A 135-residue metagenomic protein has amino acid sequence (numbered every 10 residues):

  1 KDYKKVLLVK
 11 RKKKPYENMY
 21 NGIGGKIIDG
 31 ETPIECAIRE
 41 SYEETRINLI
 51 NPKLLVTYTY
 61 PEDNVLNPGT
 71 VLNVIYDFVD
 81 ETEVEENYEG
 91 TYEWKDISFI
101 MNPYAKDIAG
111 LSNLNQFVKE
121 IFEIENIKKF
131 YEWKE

Functional and structural regions predicted by a protein language model:
K1-G22, L49, K53, F78: N-terminal strand-loop-strand
V9, L55-T57, I97: Conserved beta-strand termini and adjacent loop/short-helix elements that scaffold enzyme active sites in alpha/beta
K14, I27, T57-E62: Short, catalytically relevant binding-site loops at active-site mouths
G22-V56: The catalytic Nudix box helix
G30-E31, I108-L111: Short, solvent-exposed loop/helix junctions and linker helices that flank or host conserved functional motifs
Y60-Y88, E93-I100, Y104, L111-E125: Active-site-adjacent beta-strand/loop module that shapes the phosphate/pyrophosphate-binding cleft
I124-E135: Acidic/histidine-enriched, glycine/proline-rich intrinsically disordered or flexible terminal extensions
